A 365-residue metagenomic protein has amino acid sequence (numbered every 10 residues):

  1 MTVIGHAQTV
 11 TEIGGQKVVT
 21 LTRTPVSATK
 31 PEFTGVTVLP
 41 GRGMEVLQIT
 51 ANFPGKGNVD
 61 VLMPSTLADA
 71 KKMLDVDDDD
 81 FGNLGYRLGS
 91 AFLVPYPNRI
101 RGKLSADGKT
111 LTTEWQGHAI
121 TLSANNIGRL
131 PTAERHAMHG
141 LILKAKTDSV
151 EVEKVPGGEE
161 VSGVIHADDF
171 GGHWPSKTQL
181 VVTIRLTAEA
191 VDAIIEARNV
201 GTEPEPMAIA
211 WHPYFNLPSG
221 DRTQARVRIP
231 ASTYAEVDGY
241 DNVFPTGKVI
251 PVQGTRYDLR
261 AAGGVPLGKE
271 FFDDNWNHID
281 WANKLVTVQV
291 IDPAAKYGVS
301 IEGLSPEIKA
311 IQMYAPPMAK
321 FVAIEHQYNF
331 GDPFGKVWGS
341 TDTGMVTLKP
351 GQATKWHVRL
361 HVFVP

Functional and structural regions predicted by a protein language model:
T2-D192, V200-P206, P213-P365: Surface-exposed acidic/polar loop and edge beta-strand patches at domain peripheries
